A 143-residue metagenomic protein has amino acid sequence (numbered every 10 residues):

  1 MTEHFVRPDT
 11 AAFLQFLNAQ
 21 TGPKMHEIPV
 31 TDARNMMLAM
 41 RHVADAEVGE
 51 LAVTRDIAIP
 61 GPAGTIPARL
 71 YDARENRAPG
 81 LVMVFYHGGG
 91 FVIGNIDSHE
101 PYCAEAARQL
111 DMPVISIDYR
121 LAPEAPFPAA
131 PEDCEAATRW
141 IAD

Functional and structural regions predicted by a protein language model:
M1-L70: A glycine/proline-hinged amphipathic helix-loop "lid/cap" segment that gates access to hydrophobic ligand pockets
G64-P67, A73-M83: Proline/glycine-enriched tight loop/beta-turn segments at coil->beta junctions that connect or precede beta-strands
M83-F85, V114: Hydrophobic beta-strand anchors of alpha/beta hydrolase catalytic cores
H87-I93: Active-site glycine-rich loops that stabilize anionic/oxyanionic intermediates across multiple enzyme folds
D97-I117: Short amphipathic alpha-helix adjacent to the substrate-entry channel of hydrolases
Y119-L121: Active-site loop/turn elements of alpha/beta-hydrolase fold enzymes, especially the short glycine-/histidine-rich
A125-D143: Alpha/beta-hydrolase active-site loop
